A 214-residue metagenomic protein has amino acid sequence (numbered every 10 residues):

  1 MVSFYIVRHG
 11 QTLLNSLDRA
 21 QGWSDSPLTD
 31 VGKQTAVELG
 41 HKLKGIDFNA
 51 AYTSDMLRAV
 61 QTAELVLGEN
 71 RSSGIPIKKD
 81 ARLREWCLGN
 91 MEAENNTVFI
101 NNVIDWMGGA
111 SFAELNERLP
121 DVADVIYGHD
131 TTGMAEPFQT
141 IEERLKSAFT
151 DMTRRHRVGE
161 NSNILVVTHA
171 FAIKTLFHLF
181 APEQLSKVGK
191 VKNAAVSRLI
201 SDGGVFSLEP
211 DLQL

Functional and structural regions predicted by a protein language model:
V2, V7-S72, A194: Active-site-proximal alpha-helix that buttresses catalytic centers in soluble enzyme cores
V2, W86-G108, Q139, R154-N163 (+1 more regions): Acidic, low-complexity terminal tails and accessory targeting/binding regions of phosphate-metabolizing enzymes
Y5, K78-D80, E209: General small-molecule cofactor/ligand-binding pocket signal
G10, A170, L212: Active-site metal-binding loops of divalent metal-dependent hydrolases
V37-K44, E142, K146-R157: Generic structural signal for well-ordered alpha-helical scaffold segments
G40-A113: Phosphate-coordination/substrate-recognition cap region in phosphate-metabolizing enzymes
T53-S54, E143, V167-T168: Short beta-strand scaffold positions
W106-T140: Short glycine/proline- and acidic residue-enriched helix-loop micro-motifs that form flexible lids or anion-recognition
